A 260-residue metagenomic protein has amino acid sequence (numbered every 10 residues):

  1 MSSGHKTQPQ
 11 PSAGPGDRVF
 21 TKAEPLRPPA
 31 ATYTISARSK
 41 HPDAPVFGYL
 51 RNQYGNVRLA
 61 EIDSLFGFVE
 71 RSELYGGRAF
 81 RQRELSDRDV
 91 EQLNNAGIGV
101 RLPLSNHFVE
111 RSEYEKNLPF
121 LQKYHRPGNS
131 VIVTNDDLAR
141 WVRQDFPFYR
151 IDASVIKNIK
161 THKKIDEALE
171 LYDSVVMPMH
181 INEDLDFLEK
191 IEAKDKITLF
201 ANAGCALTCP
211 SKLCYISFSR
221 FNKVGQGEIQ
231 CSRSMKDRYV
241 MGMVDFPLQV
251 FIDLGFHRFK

Functional and structural regions predicted by a protein language model:
S2, P9-S12, R18: Intrinsically disordered, low-complexity segments enriched in serine/proline and basic residues
T7-P9, A13, A23-L26: Selective for proline/serine-rich intrinsically disordered segments in cytosolic/nuclear regulatory regions
D17-K164, L171-K260: Active-site pocket-lining/capping segments in soluble small-molecule metabolic enzymes
